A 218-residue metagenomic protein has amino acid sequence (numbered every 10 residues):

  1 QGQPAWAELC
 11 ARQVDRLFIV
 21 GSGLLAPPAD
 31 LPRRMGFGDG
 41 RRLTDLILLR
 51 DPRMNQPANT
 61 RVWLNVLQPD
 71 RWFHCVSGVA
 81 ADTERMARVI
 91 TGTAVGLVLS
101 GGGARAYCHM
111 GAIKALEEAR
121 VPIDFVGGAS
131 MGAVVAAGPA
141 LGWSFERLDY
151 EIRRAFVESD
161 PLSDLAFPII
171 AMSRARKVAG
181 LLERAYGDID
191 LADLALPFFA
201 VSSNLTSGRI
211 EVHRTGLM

Functional and structural regions predicted by a protein language model:
Q1-D70, C75: Conserved catalytic-core segment of NTP-binding enzymes
Q3-P4, L31, V79-D82, H109 (+1 more regions): Amphipathic coiled-coil/heptad-repeat helices and related helical stalk/stem segments that mediate oligomerization
E8-R12, R120, L191: A short, aliphatic-rich alpha-helical micro-motif
R12-V14, G92-A94, P122: Alpha-helix C-terminal capping/helix-to-coil transition sites in glycosyltransferase folds
L67-I90: C-terminal helix of von Willebrand factor
G96-V98, G103-A185, R214-M218: Patatin-like phospholipase
A185-L191: Phosphate/pyrophosphate-binding loops at sites that engage ATP/ADP/AMP, CoA/4′-phosphopantetheine, polyphosphate
D193-M218: Active-site gating loop/helix substructures
